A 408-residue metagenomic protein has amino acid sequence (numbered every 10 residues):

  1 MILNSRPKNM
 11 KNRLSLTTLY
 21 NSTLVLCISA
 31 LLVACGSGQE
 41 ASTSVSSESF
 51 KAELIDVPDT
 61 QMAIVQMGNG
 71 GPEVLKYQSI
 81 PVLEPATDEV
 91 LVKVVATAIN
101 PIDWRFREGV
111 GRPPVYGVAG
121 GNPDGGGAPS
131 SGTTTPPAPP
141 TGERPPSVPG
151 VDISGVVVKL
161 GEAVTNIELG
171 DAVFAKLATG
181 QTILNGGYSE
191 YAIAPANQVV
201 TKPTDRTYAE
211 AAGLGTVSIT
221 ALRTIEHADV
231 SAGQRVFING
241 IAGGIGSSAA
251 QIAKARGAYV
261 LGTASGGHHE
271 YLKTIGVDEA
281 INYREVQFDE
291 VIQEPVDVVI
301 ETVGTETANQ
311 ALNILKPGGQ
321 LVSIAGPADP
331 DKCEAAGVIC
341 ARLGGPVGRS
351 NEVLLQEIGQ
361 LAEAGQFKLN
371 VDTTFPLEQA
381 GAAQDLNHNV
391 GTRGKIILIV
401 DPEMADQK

Functional and structural regions predicted by a protein language model:
L31-A34: C-terminal motif of bacterial Sec signal peptides marking the signal peptidase cleavage site
G36-G38: Bacterial signal peptide processing site
A52-I55, Q366-N370, Q384-K408: C-terminal capping/lid region of NAD(P)-dependent oxidoreductase domains
Q78, G359-G381: Glycine- and charged-residue-rich phosphate/anionic-cofactor binding loop of Rossmann-like
V82-A98, V110-L177: Glycine-rich beta-strand-centered segment in the early N-terminal region that forms part of a ligand/cofactor-binding
G127-V151, A175-G240: NAD(P)H dinucleotide-binding glycine-rich loop of Rossmann-like/cofactor-binding domains, especially the beta1-alpha1
A212-N282: Mid-domain Rossmann-like dinucleotide-binding core that forms the NAD(H)/NADP(H) cofactor-binding site
E306-F367, I399-K408: Glycine-rich phosphate-binding loop and adjacent beta-alpha segment of Rossmann(oid) nucleotide-cofactor-binding
